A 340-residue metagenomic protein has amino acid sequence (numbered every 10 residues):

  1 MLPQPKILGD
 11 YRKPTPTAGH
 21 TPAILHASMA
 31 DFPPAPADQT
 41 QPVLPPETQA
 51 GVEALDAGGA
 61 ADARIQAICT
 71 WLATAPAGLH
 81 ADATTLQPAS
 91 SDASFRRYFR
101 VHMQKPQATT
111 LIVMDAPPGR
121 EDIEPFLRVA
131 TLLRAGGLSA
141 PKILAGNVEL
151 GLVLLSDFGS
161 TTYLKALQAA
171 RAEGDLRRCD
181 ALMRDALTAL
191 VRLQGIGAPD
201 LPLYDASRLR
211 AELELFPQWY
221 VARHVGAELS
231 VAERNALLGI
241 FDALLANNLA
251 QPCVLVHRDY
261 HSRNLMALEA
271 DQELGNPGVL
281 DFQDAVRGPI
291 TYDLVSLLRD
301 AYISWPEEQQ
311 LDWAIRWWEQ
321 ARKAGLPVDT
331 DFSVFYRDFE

Functional and structural regions predicted by a protein language model:
L2-P5: Cationic, amphipathic, low-complexity segments that mediate targeting or membrane/lipid association
I7, Y11, H20, I24-L152 (+2 more regions): Conserved NTP-binding catalytic cores of kinases and kinase-like/nucleotidyltransferase enzymes across multiple kinase
I68, A75-G78, A198-L203, S207-R208 (+3 more regions): An alpha-helical support segment within catalytic cores of ATP-dependent transferases
S90, F99-L209, L215, Y220-G226 (+1 more regions): ATP-binding pocket architecture of kinase catalytic cores
F95-H102, V153, L193, F241-Y292 (+1 more regions): Active-site acidic catalytic loop and adjacent metal/ATP-binding pocket of ATP-dependent phosphoryl transfer enzymes
P202, A206-R210, S262, A267 (+2 more regions): Glycan-recognition and catalytic cores of secretory/periplasmic carbohydrate-active enzymes
L215-H224, I290-P327: Active-site activation/catalytic loop segments of kinase-like enzymes and analogous catalytic loops in related
V328-E340: Short, intrinsically disordered, charge-balanced linker/junction segments flanking boundaries in proteins
